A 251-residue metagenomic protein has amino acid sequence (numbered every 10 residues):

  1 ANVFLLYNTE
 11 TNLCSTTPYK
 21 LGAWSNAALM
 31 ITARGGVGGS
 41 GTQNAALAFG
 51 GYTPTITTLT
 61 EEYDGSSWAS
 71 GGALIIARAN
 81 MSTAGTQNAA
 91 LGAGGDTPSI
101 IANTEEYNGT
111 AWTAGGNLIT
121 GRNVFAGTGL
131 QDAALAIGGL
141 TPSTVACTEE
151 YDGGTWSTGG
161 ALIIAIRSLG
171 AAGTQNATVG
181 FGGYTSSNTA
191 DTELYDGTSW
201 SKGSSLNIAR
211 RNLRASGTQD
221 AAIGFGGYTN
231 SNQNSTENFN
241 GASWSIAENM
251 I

Functional and structural regions predicted by a protein language model:
A1-I251: Polar, enzyme-active/binding microenvironments
